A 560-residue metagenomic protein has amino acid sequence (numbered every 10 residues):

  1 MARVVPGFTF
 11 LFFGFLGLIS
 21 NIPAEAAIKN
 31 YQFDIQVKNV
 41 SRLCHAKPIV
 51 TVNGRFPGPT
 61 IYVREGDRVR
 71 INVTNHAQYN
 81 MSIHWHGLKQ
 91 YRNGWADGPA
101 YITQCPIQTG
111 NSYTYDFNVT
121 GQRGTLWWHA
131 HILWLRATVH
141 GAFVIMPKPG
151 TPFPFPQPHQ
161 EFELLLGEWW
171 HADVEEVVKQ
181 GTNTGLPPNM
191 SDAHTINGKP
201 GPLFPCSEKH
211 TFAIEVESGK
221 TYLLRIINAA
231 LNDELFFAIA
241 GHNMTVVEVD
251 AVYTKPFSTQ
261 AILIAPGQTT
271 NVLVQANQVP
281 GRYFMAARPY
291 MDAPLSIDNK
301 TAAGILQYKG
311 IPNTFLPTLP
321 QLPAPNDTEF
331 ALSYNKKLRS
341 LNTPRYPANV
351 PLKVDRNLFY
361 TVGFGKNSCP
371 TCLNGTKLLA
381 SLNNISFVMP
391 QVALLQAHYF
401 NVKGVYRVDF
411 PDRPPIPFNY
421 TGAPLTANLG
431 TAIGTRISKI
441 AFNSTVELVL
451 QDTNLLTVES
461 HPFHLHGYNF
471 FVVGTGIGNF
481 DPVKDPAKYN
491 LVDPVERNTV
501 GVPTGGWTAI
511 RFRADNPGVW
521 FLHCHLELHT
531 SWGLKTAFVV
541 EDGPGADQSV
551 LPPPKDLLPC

Functional and structural regions predicted by a protein language model:
R3-P23: Cleavable N-terminal signal peptides of Sec/SRP-targeted secreted and luminal proteins
A24-I28: Boundary at the C-terminal end of the N-terminal hydrophobic targeting segment
K29-F155, D233-I262, R282-D298, C369-R513 (+2 more regions): Histidine- and aromatic-enriched segments that form or immediately flank copper-ligand environments
K148-F162, G310-P325, P544-P553: Low-complexity, Pro/Ser/Thr- and charge-rich linker/hinge segments at domain boundaries
P158-L231, L319, Y334-L338, R356 (+1 more regions): Acidic-aromatic/histidine active-site loop/patch
A240-D250, T254-F257, A261-N313, T318-Q321 (+2 more regions): Conserved small-residue hotspots that stabilize compact domain segments
P317-L358, Q391-V392, A397-V405, D409 (+2 more regions): Intrinsic disorder/low-complexity detector
